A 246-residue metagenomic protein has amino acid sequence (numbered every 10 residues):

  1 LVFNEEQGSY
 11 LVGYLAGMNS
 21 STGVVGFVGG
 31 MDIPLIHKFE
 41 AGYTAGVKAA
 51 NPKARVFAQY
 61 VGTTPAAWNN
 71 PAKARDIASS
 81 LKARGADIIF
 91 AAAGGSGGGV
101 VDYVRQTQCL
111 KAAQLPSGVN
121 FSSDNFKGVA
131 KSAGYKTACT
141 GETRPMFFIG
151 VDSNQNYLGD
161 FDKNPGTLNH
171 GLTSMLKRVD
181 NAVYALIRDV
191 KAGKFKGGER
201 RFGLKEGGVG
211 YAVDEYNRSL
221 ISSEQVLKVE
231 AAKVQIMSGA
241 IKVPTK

Functional and structural regions predicted by a protein language model:
L1-K246: A residue-level marker of the well-folded mature domains of exported/periplasmic proteins
